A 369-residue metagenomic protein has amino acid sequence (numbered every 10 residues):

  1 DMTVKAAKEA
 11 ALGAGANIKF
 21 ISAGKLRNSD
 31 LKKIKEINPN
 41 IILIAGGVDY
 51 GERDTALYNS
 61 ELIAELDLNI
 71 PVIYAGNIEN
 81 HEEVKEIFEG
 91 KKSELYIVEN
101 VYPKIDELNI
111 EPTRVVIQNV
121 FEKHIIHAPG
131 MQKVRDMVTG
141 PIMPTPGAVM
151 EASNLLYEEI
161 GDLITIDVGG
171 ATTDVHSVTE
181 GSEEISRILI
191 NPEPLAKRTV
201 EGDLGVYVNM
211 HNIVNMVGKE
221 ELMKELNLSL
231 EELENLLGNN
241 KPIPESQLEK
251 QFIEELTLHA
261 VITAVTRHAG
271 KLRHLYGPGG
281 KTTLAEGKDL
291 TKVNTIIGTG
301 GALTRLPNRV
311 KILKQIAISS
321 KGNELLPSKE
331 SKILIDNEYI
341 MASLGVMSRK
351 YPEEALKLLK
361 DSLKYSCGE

Functional and structural regions predicted by a protein language model:
D1-D162, E249-L256, A260, R267-H268 (+3 more regions): Nucleotide/phosphate-binding catalytic cleft detector across ATP-hydrolyzing and phosphate-transferring enzymes
G13, N69, I142-P144, I188-T263 (+2 more regions): Glycine-rich phosphate-binding loop plus the immediately following alpha-helix
N154, E158-L226, V310-I333: Glycine-rich phosphate-binding loop of actin/hexokinase-like ATP-binding domains
